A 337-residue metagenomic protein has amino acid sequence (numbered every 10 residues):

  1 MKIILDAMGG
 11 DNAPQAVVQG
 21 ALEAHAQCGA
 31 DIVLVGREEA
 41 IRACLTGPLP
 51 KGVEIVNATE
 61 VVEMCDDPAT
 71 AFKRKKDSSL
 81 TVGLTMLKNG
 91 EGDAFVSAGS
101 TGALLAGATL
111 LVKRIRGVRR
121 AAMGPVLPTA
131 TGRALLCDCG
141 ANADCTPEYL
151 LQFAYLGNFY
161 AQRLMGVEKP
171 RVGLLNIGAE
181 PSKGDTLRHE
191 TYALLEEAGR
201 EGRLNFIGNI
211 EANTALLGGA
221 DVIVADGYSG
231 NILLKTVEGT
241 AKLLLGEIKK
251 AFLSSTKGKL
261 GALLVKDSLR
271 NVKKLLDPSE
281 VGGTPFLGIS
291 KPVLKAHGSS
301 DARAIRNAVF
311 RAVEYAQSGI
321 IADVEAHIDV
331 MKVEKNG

Functional and structural regions predicted by a protein language model:
M1-R42: N-terminal phosphate-binding or glycine-rich loops at protein starts, especially the Walker A/P-loop of NTPases
I3-Q15, A141-L151, K295-S300: Short, glycine-rich nucleotide/cofactor-binding loops
A13-V17, D77-G90, A94-A108, I115 (+6 more regions): Short glycine/serine/threonine-rich phosphate/pyrophosphate-binding segments that cradle anionic phosphate groups
Q15-A16, C28-V33, E38-E39, A143-A212 (+1 more regions): Glycine-rich phosphate/diphosphate-binding loop of Rossmann-like nucleotide-binding domains
P48-G92: Phosphate/nucleotide-donor binding subsite
M86-L105, K183, R188-L194, A198-N271: Glycine-rich phosphate-binding loop
T109-L136, G219-I223, G227-N336: Glycine-rich phosphate/nucleotide-binding loop
